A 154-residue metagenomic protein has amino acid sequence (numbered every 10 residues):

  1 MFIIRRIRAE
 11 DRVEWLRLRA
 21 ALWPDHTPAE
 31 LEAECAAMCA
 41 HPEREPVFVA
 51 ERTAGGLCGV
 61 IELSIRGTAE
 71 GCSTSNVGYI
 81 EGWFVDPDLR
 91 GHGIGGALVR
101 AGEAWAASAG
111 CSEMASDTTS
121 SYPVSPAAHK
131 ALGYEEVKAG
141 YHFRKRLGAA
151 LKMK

Functional and structural regions predicted by a protein language model:
I3-W15: A short beta-loop-alpha structural element at the N-terminal edge of CoA-dependent acyl/N-acetyltransferase catalytic
R12, L16-E30: Helix-loop element at the rim of GNAT/NAT acetyltransferase active sites that forms part of the acceptor-substrate
H26-R52: Active-site rim helix/loop that mediates acceptor-substrate recognition in acyltransferases
V49, G56-I65, Y79, F84: Conserved beta-strand in the GNAT
G67-I80, R90, V137-K138: A conserved beta-turn-beta hairpin within the catalytic core of GNAT-like acetyltransferases that forms part
V85, G91-A104, A127, A131: Conserved acetyl-CoA-binding loop-helix of GNAT-fold acetyltransferases
V99, A106-T118: Conserved GNAT acetyl-CoA-binding A-motif
A115-S125, R144: Conserved beta-strand-loop-alpha-helix junction that forms the acyl-donor binding cleft
